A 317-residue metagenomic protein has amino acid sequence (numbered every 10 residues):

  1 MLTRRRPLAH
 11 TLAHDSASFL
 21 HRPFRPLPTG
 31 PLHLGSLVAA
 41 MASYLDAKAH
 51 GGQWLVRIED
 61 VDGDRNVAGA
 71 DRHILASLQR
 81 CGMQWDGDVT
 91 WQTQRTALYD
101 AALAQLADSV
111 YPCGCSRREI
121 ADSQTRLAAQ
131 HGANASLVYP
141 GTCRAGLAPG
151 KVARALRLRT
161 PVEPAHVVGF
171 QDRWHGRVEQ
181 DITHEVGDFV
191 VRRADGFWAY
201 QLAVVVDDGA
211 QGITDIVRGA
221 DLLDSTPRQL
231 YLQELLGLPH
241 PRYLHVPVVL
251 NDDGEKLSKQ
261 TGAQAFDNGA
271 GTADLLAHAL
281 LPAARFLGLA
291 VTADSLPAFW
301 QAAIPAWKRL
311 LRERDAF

Functional and structural regions predicted by a protein language model:
L2-A128, A220-L238, A293-A298: N-terminal Rossmann-like or analogous alpha/beta NTP/dinucleotide-binding catalytic cores that position adenine
S16-F19, F24, F170, F189 (+5 more regions): Phenylalanine-focused residue identity feature
A70-L75, Q79-V178, E185, L296-F317: Active-site neighborhoods of enzyme catalytic cores
S116, D224-S225, L235-F317: Catalytic adenosine-cofactor/nucleotide-binding cores of aminoacyl-tRNA synthetases and other
E119-A270: Active-site cores that bind ATP or allylic diphosphates and position pyrophosphate for catalysis
